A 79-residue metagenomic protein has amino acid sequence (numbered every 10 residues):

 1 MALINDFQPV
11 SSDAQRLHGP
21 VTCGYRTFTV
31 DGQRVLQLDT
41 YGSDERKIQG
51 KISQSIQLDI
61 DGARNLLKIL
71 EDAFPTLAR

Functional and structural regions predicted by a protein language model:
M1-R79: Positively charged, low-complexity terminal tracts and the immediately adjacent first secondary-structure elements
